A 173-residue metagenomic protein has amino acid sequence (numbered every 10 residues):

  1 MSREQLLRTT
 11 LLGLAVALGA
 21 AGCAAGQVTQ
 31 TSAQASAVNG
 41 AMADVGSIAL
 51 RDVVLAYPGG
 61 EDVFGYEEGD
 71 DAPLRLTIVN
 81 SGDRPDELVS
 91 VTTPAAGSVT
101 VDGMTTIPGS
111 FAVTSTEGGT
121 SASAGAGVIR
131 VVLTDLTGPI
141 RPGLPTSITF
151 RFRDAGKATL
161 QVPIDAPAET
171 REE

Functional and structural regions predicted by a protein language model:
L18-G22: C-terminal motif of bacterial Sec signal peptides marking the signal peptidase cleavage site
A24-V28: Bacterial signal peptide processing site
T29-G65: Transition segment at domain starts
E68-R75, I140-S147: Short, solvent-exposed loop/turn segments enriched in Ser/Thr/Gly
L76-G82: Asparagine-centered strand-capping/turn motif at beta-strand->loop junctions
R84-S98: Short acidic, flexible loop segments centered on an aromatic residue
T100-L136: Intrinsically disordered, low-complexity Pro/Gly/Ser/Thr-rich segments with frequent PxxP/GP/PP motifs and embedded
S147-G156: Short, exposed beta-strand-loop hairpins at the edges of beta-sheets in extracellular/periplasmic proteins
